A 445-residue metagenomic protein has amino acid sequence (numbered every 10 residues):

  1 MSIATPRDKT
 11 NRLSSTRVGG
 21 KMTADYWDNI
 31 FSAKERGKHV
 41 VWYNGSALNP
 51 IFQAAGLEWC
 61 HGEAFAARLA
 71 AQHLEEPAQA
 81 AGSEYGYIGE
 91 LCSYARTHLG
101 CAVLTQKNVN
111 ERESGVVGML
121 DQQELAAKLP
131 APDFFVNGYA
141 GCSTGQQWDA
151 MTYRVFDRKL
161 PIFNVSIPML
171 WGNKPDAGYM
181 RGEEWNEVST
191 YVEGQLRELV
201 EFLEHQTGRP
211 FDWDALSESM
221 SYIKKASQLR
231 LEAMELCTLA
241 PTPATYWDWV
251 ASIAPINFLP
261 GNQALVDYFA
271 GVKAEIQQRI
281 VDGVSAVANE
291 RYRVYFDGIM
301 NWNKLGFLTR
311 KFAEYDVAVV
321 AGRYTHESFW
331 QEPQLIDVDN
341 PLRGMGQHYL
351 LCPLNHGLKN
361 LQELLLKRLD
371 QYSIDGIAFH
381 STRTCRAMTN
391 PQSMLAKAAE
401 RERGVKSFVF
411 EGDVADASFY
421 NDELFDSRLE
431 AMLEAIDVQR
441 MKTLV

Functional and structural regions predicted by a protein language model:
S2-H39, S189-V319, R323-H326, W330: A charged, amphipathic alpha-helical module
W42, S46-K128, P132-D133, A140-T144 (+1 more regions): An N-terminal, globular interaction/scaffold subdomain
Y43-N44, Y295-D297, H380: Short hydrophobic segments within beta-strands
Q53-Y85, Y295, I299-L366: Redox- and metal-dependent alpha/beta enzyme cores, enriched for Fe-S-associated oxidoreductases and cofactor-handling
S93-K107, V192-S217, Q347-S373, A435-V445: Extended, charge-rich low-complexity interaction segments
E111-S114, E124-D214, E218, I223-K225 (+1 more regions): Internal, well-ordered alpha/beta segment that forms a basic, Gly-enriched binding/recognition surface
Q362-V445: TerminUS-proximal long segments
